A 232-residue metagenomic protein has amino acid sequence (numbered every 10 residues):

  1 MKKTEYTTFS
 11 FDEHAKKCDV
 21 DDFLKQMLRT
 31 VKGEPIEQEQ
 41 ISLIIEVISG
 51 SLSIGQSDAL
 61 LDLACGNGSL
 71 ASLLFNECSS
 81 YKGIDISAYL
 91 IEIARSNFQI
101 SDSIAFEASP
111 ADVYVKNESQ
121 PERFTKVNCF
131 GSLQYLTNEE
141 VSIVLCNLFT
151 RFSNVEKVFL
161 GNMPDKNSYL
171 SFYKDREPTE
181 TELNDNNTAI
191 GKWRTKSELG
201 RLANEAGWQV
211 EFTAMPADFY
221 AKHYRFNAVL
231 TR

Functional and structural regions predicted by a protein language model:
M1-L52, Q56, N67-S103, A108-E118 (+1 more regions): Class I (Rossmann-like) S-adenosyl-L-methionine-dependent methyltransferase catalytic domain, capturing the SAM-binding
L63: Conserved beta-strand/loop positions that form the S-adenosyl-L-methionine
L74, L148-F149: Class I S-adenosylmethionine-dependent transferase superfamily signal
N128: A conserved beta-strand element that flanks and buttresses the S-adenosyl-L-methionine
G131-S132: Short catalytic micro-motifs in class I SAM-dependent methyltransferases
L136-N147: A short, conserved alpha-helix within the catalytic core of class I
L136-T137, F152-N154: Helix-to-beta-strand junctions that scaffold the AdoMet/dcAdoMet cofactor pocket in Class I SAM-dependent enzymes
